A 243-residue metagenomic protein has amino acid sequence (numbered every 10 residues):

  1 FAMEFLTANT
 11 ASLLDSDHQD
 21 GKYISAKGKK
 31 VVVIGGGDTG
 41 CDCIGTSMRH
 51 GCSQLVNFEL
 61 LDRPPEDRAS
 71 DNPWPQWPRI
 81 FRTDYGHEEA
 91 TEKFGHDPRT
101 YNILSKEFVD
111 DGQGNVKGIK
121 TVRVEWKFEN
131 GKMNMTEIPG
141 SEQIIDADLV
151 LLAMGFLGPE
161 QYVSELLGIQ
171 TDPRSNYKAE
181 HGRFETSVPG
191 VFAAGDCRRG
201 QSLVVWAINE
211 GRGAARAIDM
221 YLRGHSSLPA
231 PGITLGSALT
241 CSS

Functional and structural regions predicted by a protein language model:
F1-G28, K127-Q201: FAD-site-proximal beta/loop scaffold in flavoenzymes
L6-N9, H50, F58, D111 (+5 more regions): Change "in soluble alpha/beta enzymes" to "in soluble alpha/beta proteins
H18, I44-E107, S226-S242: Rossmann-like dinucleotide-binding cores of NAD(P)H-dependent redox enzymes
A26-G37: Beta1/beta-strand and adjacent pyrophosphate-binding region of the FAD-binding site in flavoprotein oxidoreductases
G36, E59-R63, D110, D196: Cofactor-binding loop segments of dinucleotide-utilizing enzymes, especially the Rossmann-like FAD- and NAD(P)+-binding
G40-G45, H50, A194-H225: A conserved FAD-binding loop/helix module that cradles the flavin
N102-N115, V124-F128: A conserved short coil-to-beta-strand element within the FAD-binding core of flavoproteins
G112-K120, D146-L152: Acidic, glycine-rich loop-and-strand cores that form catalytic or ligand-binding grooves in diverse globular domains
